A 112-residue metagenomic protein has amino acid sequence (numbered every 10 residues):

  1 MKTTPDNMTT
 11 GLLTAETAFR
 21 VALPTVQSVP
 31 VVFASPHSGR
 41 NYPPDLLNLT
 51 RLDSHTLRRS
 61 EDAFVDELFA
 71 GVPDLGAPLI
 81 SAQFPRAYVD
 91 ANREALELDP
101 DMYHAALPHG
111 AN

Functional and structural regions predicted by a protein language model:
K2-N112: N-terminal catalytic or cofactor-binding beta/alpha core of small enzyme domains
